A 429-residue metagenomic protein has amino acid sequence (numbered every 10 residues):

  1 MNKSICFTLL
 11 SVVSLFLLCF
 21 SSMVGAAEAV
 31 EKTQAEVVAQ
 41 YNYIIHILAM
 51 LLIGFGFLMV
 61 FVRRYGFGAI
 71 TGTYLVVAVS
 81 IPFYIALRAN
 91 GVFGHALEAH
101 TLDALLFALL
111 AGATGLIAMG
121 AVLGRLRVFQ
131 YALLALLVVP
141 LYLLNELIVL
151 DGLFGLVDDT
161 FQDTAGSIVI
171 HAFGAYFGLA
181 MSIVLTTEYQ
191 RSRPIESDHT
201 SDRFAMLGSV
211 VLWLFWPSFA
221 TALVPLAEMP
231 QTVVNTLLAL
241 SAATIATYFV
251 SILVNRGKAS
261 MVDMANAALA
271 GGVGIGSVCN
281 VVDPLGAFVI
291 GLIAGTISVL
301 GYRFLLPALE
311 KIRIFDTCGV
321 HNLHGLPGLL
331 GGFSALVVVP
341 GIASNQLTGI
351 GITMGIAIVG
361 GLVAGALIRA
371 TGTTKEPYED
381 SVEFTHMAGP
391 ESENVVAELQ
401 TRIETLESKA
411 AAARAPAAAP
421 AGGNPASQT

Functional and structural regions predicted by a protein language model:
N2-T429: Hydrophobic alpha-helical transmembrane bundles of multi-pass membrane proteins
